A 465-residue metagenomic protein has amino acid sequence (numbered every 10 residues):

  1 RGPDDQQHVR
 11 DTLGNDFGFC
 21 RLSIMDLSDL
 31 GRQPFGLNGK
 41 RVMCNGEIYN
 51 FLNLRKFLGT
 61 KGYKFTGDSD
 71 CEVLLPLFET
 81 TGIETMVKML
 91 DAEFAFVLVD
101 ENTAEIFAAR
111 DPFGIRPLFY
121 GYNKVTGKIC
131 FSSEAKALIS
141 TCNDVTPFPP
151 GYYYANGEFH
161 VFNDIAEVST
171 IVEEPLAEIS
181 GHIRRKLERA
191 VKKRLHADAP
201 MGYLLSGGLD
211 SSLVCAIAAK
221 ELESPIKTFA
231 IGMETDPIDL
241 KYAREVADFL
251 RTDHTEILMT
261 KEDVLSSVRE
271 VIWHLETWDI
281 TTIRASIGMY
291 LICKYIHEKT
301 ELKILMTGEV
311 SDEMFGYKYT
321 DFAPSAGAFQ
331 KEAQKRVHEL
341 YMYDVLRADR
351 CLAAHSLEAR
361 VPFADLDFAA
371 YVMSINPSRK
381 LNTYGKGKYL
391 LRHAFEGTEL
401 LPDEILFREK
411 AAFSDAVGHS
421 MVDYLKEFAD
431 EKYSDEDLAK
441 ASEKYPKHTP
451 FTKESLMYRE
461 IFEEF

Functional and structural regions predicted by a protein language model:
R1-M43, E47, P76-E174, E178 (+4 more regions): N-terminal glutamine amidotransferase
P3, Y63, I83, T252 (+1 more regions): Short aromatic/hydrophobic-glycine micro-motifs
Q7-R10, G67, V87-M89, T307 (+1 more regions): Short beta-strand
L13, T60, E101-F107, I115-L118 (+5 more regions): ATP-dependent adenylate-handling active sites, centered on carboxylate activation for C-N bond formation
L58-T66, T81-T85, L138-V145, W278-D279 (+1 more regions): Short, polar/flexible loop-turn hinges at active-site or ligand-entry regions and domain interfaces
D70-C71: Conserved C-terminal motor-coupling region of P-loop helicases
F162-N163, L401-A412: Conserved S-adenosyl-L-methionine
